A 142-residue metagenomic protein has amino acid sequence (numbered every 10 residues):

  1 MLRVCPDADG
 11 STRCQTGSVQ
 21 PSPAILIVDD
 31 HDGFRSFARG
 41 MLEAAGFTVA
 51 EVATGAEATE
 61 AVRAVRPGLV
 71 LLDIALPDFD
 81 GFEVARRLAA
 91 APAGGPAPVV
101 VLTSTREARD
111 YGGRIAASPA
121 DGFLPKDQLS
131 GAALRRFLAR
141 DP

Functional and structural regions predicted by a protein language model:
M1-L26, L129-P142: Non-catalytic signal-transmission and effector/linker regions of two-component phosphorelay proteins
S22, R66-L69, P92-V100: His-Asp phosphorelay/catalytic-motif detector in bacterial-type signaling
D29, D73: Active-site residues of response regulator receiver
S36-G40, A44: Charged docking surfaces used in two-component/phosphorelay signaling
G46-A53, A61: Short hydrophobic/Thr-rich beta-strand motif most characteristic of the beta2 strand and flanking loop of CheY-like
T54-E57, D80-E83: Acidic catalytic/metal-coordinating carboxylates
P77: The feature encodes the CheY-like receiver
E83, T105-R136: Alpha4 helix (beta4-alpha4-beta5 surface) of REC/receiver domains from two-component response regulators
